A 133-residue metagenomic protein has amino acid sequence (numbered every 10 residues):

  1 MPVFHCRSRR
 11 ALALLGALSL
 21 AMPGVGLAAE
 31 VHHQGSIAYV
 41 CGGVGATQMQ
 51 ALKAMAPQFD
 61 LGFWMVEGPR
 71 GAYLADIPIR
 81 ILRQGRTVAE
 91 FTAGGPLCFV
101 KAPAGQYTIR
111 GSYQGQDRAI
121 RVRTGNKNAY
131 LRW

Functional and structural regions predicted by a protein language model:
P2-L14: Bacterial N-terminal signal peptides that target proteins for export
A11-P23: Bacterial N-terminal signal peptides
L27-I77, Y113-W133: Primarily secretory-pathway and cell-envelope proteins
P78-V88: Short amphipathic beta-strand segments in non-cytosolic proteins
V88-G94, I120-R123: Short beta-strand segments within Ig-like beta-sandwich modules, predominantly Fibronectin type-III
G95-K101: Short, surface-exposed beta-strand/beta-hairpin micro-motifs centered on an aromatic residue
A102-G105, R123: Hydrophobic loop/turn residues within beta-sheet-rich immunoglobulin-like superfamily modules
G105-G111: A short tyrosine-centered beta-strand micro-motif
